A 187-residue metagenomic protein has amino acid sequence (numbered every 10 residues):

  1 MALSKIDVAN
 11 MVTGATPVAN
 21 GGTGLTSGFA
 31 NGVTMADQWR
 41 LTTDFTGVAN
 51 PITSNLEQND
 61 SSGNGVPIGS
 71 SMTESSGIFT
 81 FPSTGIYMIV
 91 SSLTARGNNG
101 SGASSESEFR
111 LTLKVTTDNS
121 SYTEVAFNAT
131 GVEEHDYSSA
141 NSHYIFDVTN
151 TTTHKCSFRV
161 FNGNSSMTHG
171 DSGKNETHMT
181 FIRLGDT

Functional and structural regions predicted by a protein language model:
M1-L3, T16, G22-G24: A signal for long, low-complexity, Ser/Thr/Asn-enriched, surface-exposed stalk/shaft and domain-boundary segments
S27-S104, N128, S166-T187: Terminal (often C-terminal
P82-T84, K114-S121, D147-K155: A short, structured loop/turn motif at beta-sheet edges
G102-N119: Short, surface-exposed beta-strand/strand-loop-strand elements in extracellular ectodomains
T123-E134: Solvent-exposed serine/threonine-rich low-complexity stretches and specific carbohydrate-binding patches
E133-K155: Short, surface-exposed tryptophan/glycine-enriched loops that mediate extracellular molecular recognition
F158-S165: Short beta-strand-plus-loop segments that form exposed binding edges in beta-rich domains
